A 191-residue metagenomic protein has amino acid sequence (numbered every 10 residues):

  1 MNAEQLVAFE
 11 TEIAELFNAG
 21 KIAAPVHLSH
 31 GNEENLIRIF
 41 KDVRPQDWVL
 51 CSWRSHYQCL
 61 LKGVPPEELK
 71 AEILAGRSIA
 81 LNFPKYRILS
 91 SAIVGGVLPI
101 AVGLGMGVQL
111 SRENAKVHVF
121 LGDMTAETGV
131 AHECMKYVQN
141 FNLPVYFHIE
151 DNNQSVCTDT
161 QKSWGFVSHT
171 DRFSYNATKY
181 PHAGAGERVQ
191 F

Functional and structural regions predicted by a protein language model:
M1-P25: Cofactor-/ligand-binding subdomain signature composed of acidic, glycine-rich, tryptophan-containing flexible loops
L6, F83-Y86, V156: Membrane-interacting alpha-helical segments
E10, E33, E150: Acidic-residue sensor for enzyme active/binding pockets
A14, K21-F141, K162-F166: Cofactor-binding active-site loop characterized by glycine-rich and histidine/acidic residues
F141-F191: Thiamine diphosphate
